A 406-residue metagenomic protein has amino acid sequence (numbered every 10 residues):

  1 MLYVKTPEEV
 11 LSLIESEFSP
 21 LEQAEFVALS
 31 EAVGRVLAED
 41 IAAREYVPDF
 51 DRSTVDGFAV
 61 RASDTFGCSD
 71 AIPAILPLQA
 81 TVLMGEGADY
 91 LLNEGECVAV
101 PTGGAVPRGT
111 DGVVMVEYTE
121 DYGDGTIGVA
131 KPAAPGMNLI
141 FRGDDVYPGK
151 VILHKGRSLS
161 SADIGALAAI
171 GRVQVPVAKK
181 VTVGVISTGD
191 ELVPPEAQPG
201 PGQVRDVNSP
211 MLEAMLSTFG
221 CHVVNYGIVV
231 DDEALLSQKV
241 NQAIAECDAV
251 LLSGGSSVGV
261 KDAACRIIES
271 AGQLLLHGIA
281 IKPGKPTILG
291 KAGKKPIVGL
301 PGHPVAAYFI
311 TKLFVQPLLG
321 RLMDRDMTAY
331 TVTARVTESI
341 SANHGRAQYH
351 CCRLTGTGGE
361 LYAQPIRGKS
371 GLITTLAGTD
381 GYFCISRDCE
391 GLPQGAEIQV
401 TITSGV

Functional and structural regions predicted by a protein language model:
M1-E8, Q23-S30, R35, L76 (+13 more regions): Electropositive phosphate-/nucleotide-binding environments in soluble metabolic enzymes
L2, F58-N225, V230, Y362 (+3 more regions): Short, glycine/charged-enriched hinge/interface segments at domain edges or termini
L2-C68, L159: Intrinsically disordered, low-complexity, positively charged segments
Y3-E8, V173-L300, P304-I310: Helix-rich terminal scaffold detector
V4, E8, E25-S30, E39 (+3 more regions): Flexible glycine/proline-rich
E15-E22, D40, V106, K150 (+11 more regions): Structural signal for hydrophobic packing residues in well-ordered secondary-structure cores of soluble enzyme domains
A32-Y46, G87-A99, L289-G290, K294: Short, hydrophobic/aliphatic alpha-helical segments
